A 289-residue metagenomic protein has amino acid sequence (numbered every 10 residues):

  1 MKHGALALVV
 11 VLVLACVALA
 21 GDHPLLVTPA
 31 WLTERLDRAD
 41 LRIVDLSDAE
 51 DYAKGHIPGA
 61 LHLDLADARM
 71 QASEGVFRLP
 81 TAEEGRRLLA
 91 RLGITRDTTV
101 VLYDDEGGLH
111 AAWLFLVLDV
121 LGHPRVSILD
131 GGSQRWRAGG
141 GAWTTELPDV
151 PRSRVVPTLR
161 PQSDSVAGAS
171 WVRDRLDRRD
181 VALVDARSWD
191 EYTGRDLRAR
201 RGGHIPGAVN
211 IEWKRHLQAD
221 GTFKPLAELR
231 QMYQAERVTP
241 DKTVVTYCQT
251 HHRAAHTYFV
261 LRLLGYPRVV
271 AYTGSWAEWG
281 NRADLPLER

Functional and structural regions predicted by a protein language model:
M1-L6, H251: Bacterial N-terminal signal peptides that target proteins for export
A7-V17: Bacterial N-terminal signal peptides
G21-L25, E34, R69-Q71, S133-P206 (+1 more regions): Active-site neighborhoods of enzymes that stabilize oxyanions during catalysis
H23-A49, G59-H62: Mature N-terminal segment immediately following signal peptide/propeptide cleavage in secreted/periplasmic
M70-T99, W213-V244: Helix-loop module immediately N-terminal to the HCX5R catalytic loop in PTP-like cysteine phosphatase domains
L79-W171, R175, D196, R253-V270 (+1 more regions): Thiolate-centered catalytic microenvironments shared by cysteine-dependent enzyme domains
Q231-R289: C-terminal soluble interaction/assembly domains
